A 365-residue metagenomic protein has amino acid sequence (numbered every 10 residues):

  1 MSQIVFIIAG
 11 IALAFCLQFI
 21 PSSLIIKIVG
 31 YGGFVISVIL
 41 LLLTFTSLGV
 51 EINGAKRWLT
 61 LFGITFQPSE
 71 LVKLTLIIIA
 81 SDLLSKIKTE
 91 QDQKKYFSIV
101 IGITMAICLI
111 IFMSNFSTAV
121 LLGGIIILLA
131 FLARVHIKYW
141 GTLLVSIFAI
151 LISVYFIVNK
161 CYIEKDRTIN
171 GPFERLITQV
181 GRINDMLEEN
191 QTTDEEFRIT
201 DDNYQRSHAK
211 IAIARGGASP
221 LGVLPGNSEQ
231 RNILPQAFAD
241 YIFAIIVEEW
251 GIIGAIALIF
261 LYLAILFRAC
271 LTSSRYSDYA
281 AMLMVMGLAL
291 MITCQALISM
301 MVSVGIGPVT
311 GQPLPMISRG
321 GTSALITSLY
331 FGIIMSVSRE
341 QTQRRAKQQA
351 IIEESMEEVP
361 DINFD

Functional and structural regions predicted by a protein language model:
M1-S114, M300-P315, R319, S323-A324 (+1 more regions): Membrane-helix boundary/helix-loop-helix interface segments in multi-pass membrane proteins
I4-L13, E249-L266: Hydrophobic alpha-helical transmembrane segments
A14, I77, S81, L263-L266 (+4 more regions): Alpha-helical transmembrane segments of polytopic integral membrane proteins, especially the permease/helical cores
G30-V38, K95-I110, F116-G171: Hydrophobic alpha-helical segments of polytopic membrane proteins
L84, I126-Y139, N227-G254, G311-L325: Interfacial segments of multi-pass membrane proteins
L144-I252, Y279-A280: Hydrophobic, glycine- and aromatic-enriched re-entrant/interface helices and adjoining loop segments
I252, I256, L271-Y279, Q349-D365: Membrane-proximal intracellular helices of multi-pass ion channels
A269-G311, I317: Loop-to-helix entry and N-terminal half of a specific, functionally important transmembrane alpha helix in multi-pass
